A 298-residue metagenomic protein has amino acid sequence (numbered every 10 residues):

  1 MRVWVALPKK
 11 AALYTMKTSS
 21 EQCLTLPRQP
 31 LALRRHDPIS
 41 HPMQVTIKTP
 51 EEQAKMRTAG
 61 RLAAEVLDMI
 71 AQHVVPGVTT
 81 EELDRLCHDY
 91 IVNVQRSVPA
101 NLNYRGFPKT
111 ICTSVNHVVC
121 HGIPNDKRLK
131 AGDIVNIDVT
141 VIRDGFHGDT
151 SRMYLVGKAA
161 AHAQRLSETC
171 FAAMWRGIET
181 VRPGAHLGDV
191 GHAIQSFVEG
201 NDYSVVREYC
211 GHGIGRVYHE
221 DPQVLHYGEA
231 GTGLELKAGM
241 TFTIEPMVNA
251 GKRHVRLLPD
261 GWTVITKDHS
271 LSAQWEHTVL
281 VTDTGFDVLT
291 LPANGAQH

Functional and structural regions predicted by a protein language model:
P8-K9, T18, C23-H298: Active-site neighborhoods and metal-handling regions in enzymes and metal-associated proteins
